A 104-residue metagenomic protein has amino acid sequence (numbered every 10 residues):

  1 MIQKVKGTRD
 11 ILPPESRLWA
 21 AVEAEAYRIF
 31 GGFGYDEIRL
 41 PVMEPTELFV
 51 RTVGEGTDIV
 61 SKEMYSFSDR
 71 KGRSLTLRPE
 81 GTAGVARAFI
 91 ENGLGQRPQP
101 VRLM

Functional and structural regions predicted by a protein language model:
M1-M104: TRNA-recognition modules of translation machinery and tRNA-sensing kinases, especially anticodon-binding
